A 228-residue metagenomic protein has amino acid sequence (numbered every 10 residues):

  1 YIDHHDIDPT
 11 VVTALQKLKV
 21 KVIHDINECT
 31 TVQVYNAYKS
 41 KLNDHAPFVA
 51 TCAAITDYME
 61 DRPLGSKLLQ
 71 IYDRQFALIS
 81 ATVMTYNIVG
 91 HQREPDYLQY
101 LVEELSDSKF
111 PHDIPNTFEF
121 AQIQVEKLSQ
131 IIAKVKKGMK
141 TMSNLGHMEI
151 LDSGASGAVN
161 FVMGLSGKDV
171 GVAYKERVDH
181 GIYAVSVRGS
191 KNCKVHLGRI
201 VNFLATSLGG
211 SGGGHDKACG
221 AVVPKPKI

Functional and structural regions predicted by a protein language model:
Y1-I79, V125-K136, K140-I228: Replace "Mg2+/Mn2+-dependent" with "divalent metal-dependent
R62-V135: Accessory alpha-helical/coil subdomains and C-terminal extensions that flank or cap enzyme catalytic cores
